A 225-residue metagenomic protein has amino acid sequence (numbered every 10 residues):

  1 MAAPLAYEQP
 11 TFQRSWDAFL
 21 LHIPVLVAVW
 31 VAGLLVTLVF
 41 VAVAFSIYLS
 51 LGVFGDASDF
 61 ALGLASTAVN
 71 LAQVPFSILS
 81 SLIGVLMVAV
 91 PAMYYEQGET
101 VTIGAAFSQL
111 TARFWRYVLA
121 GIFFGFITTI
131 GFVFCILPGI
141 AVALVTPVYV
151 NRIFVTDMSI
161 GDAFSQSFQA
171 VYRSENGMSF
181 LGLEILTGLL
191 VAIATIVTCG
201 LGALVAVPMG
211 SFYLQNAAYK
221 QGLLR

Functional and structural regions predicted by a protein language model:
M1-Y7, K220-R225: Short, charged juxtamembrane terminal tails flanking transmembrane helices
A2-Q97, G125: Short, small/hydrophobic-residue-rich motifs at membrane-helix boundaries and re-entrant hairpins of integral membrane
L5-V36, T100-I130, V145-A194: Interfacial aromatic "cap" segments that immediately flank transmembrane helices in multipass membrane proteins
T37, V41-A44, L49, F134 (+1 more regions): Outer-membrane beta-barrel domain signature
F54-D59, L71-F76, W115-Y117, F132-I136 (+1 more regions): Short, functional N-terminal and low-complexity linear motifs
G63-Q97, T128-D162, T195-R225: Selective recognition of hydrophobic, aromatic-rich stretches within alpha-helical transmembrane segments of polytopic
